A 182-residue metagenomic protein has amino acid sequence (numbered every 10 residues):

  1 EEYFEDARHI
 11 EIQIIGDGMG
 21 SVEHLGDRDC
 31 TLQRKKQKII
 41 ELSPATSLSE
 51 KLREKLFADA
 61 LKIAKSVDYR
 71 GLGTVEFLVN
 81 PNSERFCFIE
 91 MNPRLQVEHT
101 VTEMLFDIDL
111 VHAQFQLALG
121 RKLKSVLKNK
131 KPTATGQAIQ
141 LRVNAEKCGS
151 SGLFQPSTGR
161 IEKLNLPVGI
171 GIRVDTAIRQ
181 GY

Functional and structural regions predicted by a protein language model:
E1-Y182: ATP-dependent carboxylate activation and anion-phosphoryl transfer catalytic cores that bind Mg-ATP to form
